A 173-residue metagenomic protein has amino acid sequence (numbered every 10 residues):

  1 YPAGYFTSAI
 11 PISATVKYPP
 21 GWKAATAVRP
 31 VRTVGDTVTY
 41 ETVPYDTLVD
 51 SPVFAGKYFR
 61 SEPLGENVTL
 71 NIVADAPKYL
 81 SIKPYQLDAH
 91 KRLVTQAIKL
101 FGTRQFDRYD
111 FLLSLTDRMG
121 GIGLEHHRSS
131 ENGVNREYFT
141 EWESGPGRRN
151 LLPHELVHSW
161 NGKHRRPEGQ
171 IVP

Functional and structural regions predicted by a protein language model:
Y1-F54: Extended, low-hydrophobicity, Ser/Thr/Pro/Gly-biased non-transmembrane segments
A14, S61-P173: Juxtacatalytic substrate-recognition/specificity segment
V31-R32, D36-L70, L152-V157, G169: Secretory-pathway-linked proteins and extracytosolic
